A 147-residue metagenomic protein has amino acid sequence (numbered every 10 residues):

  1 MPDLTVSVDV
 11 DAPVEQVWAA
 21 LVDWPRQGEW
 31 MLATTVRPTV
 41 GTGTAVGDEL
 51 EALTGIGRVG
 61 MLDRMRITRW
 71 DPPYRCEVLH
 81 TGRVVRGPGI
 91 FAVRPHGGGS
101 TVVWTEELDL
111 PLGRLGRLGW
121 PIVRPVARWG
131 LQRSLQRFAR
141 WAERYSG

Functional and structural regions predicted by a protein language model:
M1-A45, R137-R140, G147: Hydrophobic ligand-binding cavity/cleft-lining segments
P2, A12, A52, V78 (+1 more regions): Residue-level detector of alpha-helix boundaries and kinks
T5, R37-P38, G55, G119-I122 (+1 more regions): Conserved short-loop catalytic and cofactor-binding motifs
V8, V36, M61-D63, E107-P111: Short hydrophobic/aromatic-rich motifs at helix boundaries and adjacent loops
G28, P38-V85, H96-T101, R133-G147: Glycine-rich portal/gate segments that line the openings of hydrophobic small-molecule binding cavities
L79-R133: Beta-strand/loop substructures that line and gate deep hydrophobic ligand-binding cavities in soluble
